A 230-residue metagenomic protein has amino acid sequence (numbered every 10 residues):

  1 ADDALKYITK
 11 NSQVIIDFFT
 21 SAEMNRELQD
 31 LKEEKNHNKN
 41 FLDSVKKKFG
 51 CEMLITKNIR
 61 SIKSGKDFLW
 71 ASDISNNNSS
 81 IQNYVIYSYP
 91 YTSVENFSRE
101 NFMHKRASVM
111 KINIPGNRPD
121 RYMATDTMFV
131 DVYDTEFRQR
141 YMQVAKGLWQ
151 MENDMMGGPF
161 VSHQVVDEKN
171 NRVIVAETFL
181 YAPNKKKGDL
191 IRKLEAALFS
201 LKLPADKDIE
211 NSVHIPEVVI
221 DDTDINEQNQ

Functional and structural regions predicted by a protein language model:
A1, I112-N170, K185-K186, V218-N229: Signature of long, low-cysteine stretches enriched in small and polar/charged residues
K6-R26, M53, I59, V173-Q230: Surface-exposed amphipathic alpha-helical segments
I16, T20, M24-D43, W70-V85: Charge-rich, low-complexity N-terminal segments
S21-K39, I112-V130, D208-P216: Short glycine-rich, low-complexity/disordered patches
E33-K63, F199-L201: N-terminal "mature-domain start" segment
T56-N117: Secretory pathway targeting signatures of secreted, lumenal, and periplasmic proteins
Q82-N83, Y141-A145, N171-T178: Glycine-rich, often proline-containing surface loops adjacent to acidic residues and nearby aromatics that form
